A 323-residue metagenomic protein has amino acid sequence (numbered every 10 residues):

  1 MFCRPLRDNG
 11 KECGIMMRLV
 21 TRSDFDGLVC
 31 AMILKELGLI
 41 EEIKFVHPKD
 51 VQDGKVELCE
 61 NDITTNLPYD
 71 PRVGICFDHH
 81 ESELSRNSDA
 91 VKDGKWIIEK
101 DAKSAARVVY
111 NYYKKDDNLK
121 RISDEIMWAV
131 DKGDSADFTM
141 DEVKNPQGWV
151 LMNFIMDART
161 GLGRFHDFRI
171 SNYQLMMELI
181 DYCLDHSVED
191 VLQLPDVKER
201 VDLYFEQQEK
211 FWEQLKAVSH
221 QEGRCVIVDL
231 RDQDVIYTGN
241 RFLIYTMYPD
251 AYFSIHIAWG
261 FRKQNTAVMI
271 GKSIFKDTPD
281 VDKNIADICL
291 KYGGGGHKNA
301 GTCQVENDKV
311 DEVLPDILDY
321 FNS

Functional and structural regions predicted by a protein language model:
F2-N153, D202-E206, H220-C225, L230-D232 (+2 more regions): Replace "Mg2+/Mn2+-dependent" with "divalent metal-dependent
G133-R224: Hydrophobic, aromatic-enriched interface-forming segments
